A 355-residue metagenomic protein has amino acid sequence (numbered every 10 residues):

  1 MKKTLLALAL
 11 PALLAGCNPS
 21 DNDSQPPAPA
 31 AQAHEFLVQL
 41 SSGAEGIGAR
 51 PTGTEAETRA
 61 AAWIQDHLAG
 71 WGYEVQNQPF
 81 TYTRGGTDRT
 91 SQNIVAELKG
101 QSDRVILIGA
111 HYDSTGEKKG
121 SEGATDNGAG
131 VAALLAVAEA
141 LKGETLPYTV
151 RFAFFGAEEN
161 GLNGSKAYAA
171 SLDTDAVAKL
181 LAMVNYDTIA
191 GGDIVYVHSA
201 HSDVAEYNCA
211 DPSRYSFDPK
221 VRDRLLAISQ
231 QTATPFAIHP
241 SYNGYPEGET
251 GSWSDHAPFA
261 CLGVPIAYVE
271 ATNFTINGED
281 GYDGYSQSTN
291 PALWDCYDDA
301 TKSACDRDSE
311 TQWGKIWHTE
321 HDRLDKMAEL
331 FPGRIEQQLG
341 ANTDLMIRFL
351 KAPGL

Functional and structural regions predicted by a protein language model:
L6-A31: Bacterial Sec-dependent N-terminal signal peptides
D23-P27, A44-E57, F80-G85, K118-N127 (+5 more regions): Second-shell loop/turn segments in exported
Q25-T58, W71, D113, W313-K326: N-terminal capping segment at the start of a domain
Q39, Q76-N77, N93-E97, V105-G109 (+9 more regions): Structural recognition of the beta-strand scaffold that forms the well-ordered cores of secreted hydrolase catalytic
S42-K99: A non-catalytic alpha/beta surface segment that caps or lines the substrate-entry region of metallo-dependent hydrolase
A96, I108, Y112-L162, M346: Alpha-helical metal-binding/catalytic segments enriched in His/Glu/Asp
A157-I266, F274: Metal-dependent peptidase/peptidase-like ectodomains
I276-L355: His/Asp/Glu-rich mid-to-C-terminal helical/loop segments that flank catalytic regions of hydrolases
